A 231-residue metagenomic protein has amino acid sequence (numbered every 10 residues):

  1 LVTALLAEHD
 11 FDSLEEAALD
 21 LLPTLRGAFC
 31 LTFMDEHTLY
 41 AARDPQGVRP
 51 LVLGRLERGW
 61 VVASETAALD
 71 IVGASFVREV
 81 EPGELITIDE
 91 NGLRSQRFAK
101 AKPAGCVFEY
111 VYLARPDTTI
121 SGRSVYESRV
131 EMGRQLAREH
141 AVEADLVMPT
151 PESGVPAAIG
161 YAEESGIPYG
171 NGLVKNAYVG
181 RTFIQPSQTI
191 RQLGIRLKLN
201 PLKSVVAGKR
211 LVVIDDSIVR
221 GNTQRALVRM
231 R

Functional and structural regions predicted by a protein language model:
L1-P82, T87-A144, T150: Conserved short alpha-helical segments that host acidic/polar catalytic motifs at enzyme active sites
T3-S13, P151, A162-R181: Amphipathic alpha-helical
A28, V48, P82-G83, V206-R210 (+3 more regions): Active-site lining segments that contact anionic ligands and/or coordinate catalytic metals
V48-R49, L69-D70, R94, G154-A158 (+2 more regions): Flexible loop/turn segments at secondary-structure boundaries
R123, E127, P186, I190 (+1 more regions): Alpha-helix capping and helix-loop boundary segments enriched in small/acidic/polar residues
V147, G154-Y161, S165, Y169 (+1 more regions): Extended, hydrophobic alpha-helical segments in both membrane/secreted and soluble proteins
G166-V212, N222-R225: Short, glycine/charge-rich flexible loops or terminal/linker lids adjacent to PRPP-binding catalytic cores
